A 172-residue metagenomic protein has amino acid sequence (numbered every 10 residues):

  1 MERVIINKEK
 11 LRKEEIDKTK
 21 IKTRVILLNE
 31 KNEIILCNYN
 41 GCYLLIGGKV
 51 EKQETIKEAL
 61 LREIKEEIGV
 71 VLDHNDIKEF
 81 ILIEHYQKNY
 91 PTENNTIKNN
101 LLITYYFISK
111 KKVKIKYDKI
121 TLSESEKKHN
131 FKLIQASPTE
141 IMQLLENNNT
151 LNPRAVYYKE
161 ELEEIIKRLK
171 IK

Functional and structural regions predicted by a protein language model:
M1-R24, L28-E30: Acidic, metal-coordinating catalytic segment for phosphate/diphosphate chemistry, firing primarily on the Nudix
I21-T23, N32, I103-Y105, F131: Change "...and in nucleic-acid phosphodiester-cleaving endonucleases..." to "...and in nucleic-acid processing enzymes
V25, E79, Y105-S109: A structural signal for short, well-ordered beta-strand segments
N29-E67, V71: Conserved Nudix-box catalytic region and its N-terminal flanking loop in Nudix hydrolases and closely related
N29-N32, K110-I115, P138-T139: Short loop segments at secondary-structure junctions
Y43, I115-K172: Nudix hydrolase/Nudix homology domain
V71-I83: A short coil-to-beta-strand element that immediately follows conserved catalytic motifs
H85-I120, I134: Active-site-adjacent beta-strand/loop module that shapes the phosphate/pyrophosphate-binding cleft
